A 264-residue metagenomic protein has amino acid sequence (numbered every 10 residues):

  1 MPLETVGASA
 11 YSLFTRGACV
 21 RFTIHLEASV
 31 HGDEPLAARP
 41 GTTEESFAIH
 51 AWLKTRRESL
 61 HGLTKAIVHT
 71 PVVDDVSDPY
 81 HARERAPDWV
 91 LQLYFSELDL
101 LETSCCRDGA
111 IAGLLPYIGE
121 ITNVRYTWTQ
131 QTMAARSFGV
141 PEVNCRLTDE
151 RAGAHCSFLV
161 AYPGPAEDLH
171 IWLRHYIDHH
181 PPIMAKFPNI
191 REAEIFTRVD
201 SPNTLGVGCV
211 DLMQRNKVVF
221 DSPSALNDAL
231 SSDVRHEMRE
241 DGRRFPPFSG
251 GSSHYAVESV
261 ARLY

Functional and structural regions predicted by a protein language model:
P2-A8: Extreme N-terminal basic, low-complexity initiation segments that serve as generic localization/processing leaders
S9-Y264: Macromolecular interaction modules
